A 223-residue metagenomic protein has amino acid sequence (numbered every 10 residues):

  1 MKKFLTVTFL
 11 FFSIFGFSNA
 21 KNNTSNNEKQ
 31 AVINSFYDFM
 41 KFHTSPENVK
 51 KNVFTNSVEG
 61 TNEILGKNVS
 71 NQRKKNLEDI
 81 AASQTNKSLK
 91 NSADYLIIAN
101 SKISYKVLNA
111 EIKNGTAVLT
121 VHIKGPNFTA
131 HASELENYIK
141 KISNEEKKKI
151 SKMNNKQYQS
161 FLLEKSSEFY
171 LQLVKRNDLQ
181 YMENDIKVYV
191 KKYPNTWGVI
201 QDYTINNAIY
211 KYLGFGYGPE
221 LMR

Functional and structural regions predicted by a protein language model:
F4-I14: Sec-dependent N-terminal signal peptides
F15-N23: Bacterial Sec-dependent signal peptides at the C-terminal "C-region" and cleavage site
N22-I98, K102, A130: Core segments of small alpha/beta cavity-forming domains
F36, Y105-V107, A117-V121, V188-V190 (+1 more regions): Hydrophobic beta-strand residues in large extracellular and virion-surface proteins
E78-F169, R223: Surface-exposed, charged secondary-structure patches
L96, F161-V188: Alpha-helix-centered segments that form part of catalytic cores
K140-M153, Q157, R176-L221: Short beta-strand edge/turn micro-motifs at domain boundaries
